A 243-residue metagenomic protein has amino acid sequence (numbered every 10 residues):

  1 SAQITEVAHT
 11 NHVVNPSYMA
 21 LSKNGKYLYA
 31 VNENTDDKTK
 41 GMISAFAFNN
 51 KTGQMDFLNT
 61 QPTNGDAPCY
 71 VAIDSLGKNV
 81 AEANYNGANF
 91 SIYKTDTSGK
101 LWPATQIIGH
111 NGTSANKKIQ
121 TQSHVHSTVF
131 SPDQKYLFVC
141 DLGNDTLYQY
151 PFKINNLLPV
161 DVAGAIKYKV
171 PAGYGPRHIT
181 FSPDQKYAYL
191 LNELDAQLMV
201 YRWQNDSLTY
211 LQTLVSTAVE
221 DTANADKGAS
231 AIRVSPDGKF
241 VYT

Functional and structural regions predicted by a protein language model:
S1, F46-G53, Y93-W102, P151-P159 (+1 more regions): Short loop/turn segments immediately following beta-strands, especially the blade-tip and inter-blade linker loops
Q3-N11, M55-P62, W102-G112, P159-Y168 (+1 more regions): Beta-propeller fold detector
E6-G77: Blade-loop segments of beta-propeller domains
V13-K23, N64-S75, N111-Q134, V170-Y187 (+1 more regions): Beta-rich, blade/repeat-based domains predominating in secreted/periplasmic proteins but also intracellular
E33-K38, N86-N89, N144-D145, D195-Q197: Short glycine/acidic-enriched loop and turn motifs that connect beta-strands
Q54-S127: Asp-box/WD-like beta-propeller blade repeats and closely related beta-sheet repeat scaffolds
Q134-D195: Loop-centered beta-sheet repeat module
